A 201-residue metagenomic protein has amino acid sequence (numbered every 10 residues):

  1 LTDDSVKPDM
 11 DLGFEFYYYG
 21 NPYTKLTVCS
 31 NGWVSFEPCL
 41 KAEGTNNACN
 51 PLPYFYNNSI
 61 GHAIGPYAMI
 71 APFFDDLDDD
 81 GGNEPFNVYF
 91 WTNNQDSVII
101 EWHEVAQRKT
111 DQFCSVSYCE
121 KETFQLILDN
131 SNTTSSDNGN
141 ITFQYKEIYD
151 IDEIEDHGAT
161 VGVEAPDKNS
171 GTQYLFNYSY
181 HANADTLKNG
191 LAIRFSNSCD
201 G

Functional and structural regions predicted by a protein language model:
L1-G201: Extracytoplasmic Ser/Thr/Pro-rich, glycosylation-prone low-complexity segments
